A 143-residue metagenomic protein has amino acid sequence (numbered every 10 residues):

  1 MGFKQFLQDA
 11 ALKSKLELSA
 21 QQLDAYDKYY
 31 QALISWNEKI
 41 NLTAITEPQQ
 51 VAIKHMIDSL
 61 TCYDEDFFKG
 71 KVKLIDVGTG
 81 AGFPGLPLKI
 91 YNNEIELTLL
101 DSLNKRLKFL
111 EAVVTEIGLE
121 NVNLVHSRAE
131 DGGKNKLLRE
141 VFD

Functional and structural regions predicted by a protein language model:
G2-G70, I75, A112-V122: Class I SAM-dependent transferase core
L60-D143: Conserved SAM/SAH cofactor-binding pocket of Class I
